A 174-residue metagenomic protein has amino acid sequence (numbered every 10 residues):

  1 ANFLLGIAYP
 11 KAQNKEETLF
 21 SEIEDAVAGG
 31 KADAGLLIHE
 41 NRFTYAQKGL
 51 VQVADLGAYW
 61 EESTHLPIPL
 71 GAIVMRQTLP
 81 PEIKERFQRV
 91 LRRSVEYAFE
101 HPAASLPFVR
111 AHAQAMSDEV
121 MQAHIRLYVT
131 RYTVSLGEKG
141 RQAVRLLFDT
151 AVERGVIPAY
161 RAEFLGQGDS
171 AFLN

Functional and structural regions predicted by a protein language model:
A1-E40, Q142-L146: Bilobed "Venus flytrap"/periplasmic-binding protein-like clamshell domains and structurally analogous long
P10, V134-L136, R154-I157: Short helix-capping/linker segments at secondary-structure and domain boundaries
A12-K15, A115-I125, P158-A162: Short, surface-exposed acidic
Q13-E16, V51-A54, F164-L165: Short secondary-structure junctions
L19-A111: Pocket-lining segment of extracytoplasmic ligand-binding domains
E62-P69, V144-G155: Short secondary-structure transition/capping segments
L79-T150: Secondary-structure end/capping motifs
R141, D149-N174: Long, low-complexity C-terminal extensions of enzymes
